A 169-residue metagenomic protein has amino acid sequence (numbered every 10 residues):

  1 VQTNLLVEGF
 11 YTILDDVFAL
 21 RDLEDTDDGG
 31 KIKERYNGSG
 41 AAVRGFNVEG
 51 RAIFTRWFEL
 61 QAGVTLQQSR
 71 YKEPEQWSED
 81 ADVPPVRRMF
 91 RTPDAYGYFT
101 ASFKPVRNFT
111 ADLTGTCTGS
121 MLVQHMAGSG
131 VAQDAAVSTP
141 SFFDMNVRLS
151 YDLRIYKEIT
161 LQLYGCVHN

Functional and structural regions predicted by a protein language model:
V1, R87-N169: Conserved C-terminal beta-signal and adjacent last beta-strands/turns of outer-membrane beta-barrel proteins
V1-N37, A42-R44, Q162-G165: Membrane-embedded beta-barrel scaffold of Gram-negative outer-membrane proteins
F10-I13, Y36-M126: Gram-negative outer-membrane beta-barrel transporters
R21, D25-D27, G50, E73 (+2 more regions): A broad, structure-centric signal for solvent-exposed, well-ordered loop/edge residues that line or flank functional
D25-K31, S78-D82, G128-V131: Short glycine/proline- and charge-enriched loop/turn segments that cap or connect secondary-structure elements
T26-D27, T55, S138-P140: Acidic surface patches and DE-rich sequence motifs
K31-K33, D82-P85, A135-S138: N-terminal start-of-chain detector that recognizes signal peptides and the immediate post-cleavage beginning
